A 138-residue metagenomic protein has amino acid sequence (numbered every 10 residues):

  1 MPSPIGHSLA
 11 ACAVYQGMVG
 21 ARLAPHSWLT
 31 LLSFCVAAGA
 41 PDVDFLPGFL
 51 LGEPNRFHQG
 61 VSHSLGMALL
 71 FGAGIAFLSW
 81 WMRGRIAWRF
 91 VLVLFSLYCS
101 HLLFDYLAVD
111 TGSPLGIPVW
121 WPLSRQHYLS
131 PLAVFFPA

Functional and structural regions predicted by a protein language model:
M1-A138: N-terminal membrane-targeting hydrophobic helices
